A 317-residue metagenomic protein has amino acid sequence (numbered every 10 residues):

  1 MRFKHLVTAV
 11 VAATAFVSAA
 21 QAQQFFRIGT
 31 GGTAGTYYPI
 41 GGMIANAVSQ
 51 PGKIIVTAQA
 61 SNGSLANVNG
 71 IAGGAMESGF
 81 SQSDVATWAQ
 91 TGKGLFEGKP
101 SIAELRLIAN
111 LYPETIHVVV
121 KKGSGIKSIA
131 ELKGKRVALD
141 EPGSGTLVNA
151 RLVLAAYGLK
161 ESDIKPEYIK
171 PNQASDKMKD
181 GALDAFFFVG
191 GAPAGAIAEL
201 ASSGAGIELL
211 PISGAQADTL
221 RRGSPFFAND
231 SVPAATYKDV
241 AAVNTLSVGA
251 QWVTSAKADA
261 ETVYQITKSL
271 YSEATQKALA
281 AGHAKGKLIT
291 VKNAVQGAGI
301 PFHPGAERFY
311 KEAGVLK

Functional and structural regions predicted by a protein language model:
M1-T8: Bacterial N-terminal signal peptides that target proteins for export
T8-A15: Bacterial N-terminal signal peptides
F16-A22: Sec/Tat signal peptide C-region and signal peptidase I cleavage site
Q23-A89, E97: N-terminal (or domain-start) structured segment
F25-P51, I55-V56, N110, E114-D180 (+2 more regions): Bilobed "Venus flytrap"/periplasmic-binding protein-like clamshell domains and structurally analogous long
S83-V85, G94, K160-V253, K257-A258: Pocket-lining segment of extracytoplasmic ligand-binding domains
E97-L111, I116, A235-N244: A structural signal for short loop-to-beta-strand junctions that line the ligand-binding cleft of periplasmic/secreted
I169, Q173, D180, G190-G204 (+3 more regions): An extracytoplasmic/periplasmic, membrane-proximal ligand-sensing/linker region
